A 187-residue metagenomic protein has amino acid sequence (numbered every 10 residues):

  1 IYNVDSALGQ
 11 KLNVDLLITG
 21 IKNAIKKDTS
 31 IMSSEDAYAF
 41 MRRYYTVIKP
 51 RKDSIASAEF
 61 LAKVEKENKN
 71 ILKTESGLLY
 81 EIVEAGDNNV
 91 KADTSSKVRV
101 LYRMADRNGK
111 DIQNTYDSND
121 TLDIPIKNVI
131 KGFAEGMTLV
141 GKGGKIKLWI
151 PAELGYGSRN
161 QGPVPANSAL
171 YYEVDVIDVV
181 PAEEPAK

Functional and structural regions predicted by a protein language model:
I1-K187: Cross-family detector of peptidyl-prolyl cis-trans isomerase
